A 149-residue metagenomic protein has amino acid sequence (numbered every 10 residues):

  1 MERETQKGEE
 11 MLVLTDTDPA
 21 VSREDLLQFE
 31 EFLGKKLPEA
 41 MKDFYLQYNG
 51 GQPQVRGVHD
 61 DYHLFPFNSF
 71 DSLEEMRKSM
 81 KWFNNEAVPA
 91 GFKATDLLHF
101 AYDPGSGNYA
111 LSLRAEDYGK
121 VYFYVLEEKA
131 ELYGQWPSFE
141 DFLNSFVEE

Functional and structural regions predicted by a protein language model:
M1-G107: A surface-exposed partner-binding patch
P66-S72, S112, Q135-S138: Helix N-cap / beta->alpha transition motif
N108-R114: Short, surface-exposed beta-strand/loop micro-motifs that present aromatic residues
D117-G119: A short alpha->loop->secondary-structure connector
E127, E131-E149: Compact, glycine/acidic-enriched structural inserts
